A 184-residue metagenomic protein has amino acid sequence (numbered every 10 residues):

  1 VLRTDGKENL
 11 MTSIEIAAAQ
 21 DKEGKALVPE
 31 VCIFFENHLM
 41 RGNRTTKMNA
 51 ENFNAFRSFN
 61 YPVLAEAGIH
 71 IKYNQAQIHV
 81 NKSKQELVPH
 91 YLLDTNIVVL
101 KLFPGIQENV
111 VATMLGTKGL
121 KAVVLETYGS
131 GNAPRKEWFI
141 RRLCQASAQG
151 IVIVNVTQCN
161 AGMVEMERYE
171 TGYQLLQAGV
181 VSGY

Functional and structural regions predicted by a protein language model:
V1-G68: Internal gly/pro-rich beta-alpha loop/helix module that stabilizes soluble enzyme cofactors or their anionic handles
D5-N9, A26, F59, T95 (+4 more regions): Conserved active-site and cofactor/substrate-binding residues in soluble primary-metabolism enzymes
I16-E23, A67, T117-K118, E126 (+2 more regions): Change "in soluble alpha/beta enzymes" to "in soluble alpha/beta proteins
A26-E30, D94-I97, K118-K121, A148-I151: Short coil/turn connectors at secondary-structure junctions
P29-E36, K101, E126, V156-T157: Short beta-strand segments
R41-S130, R135-K136: Accessory alpha-helical/coil subdomains and C-terminal extensions that flank or cap enzyme catalytic cores
T127-Y184: C-terminal non-catalytic interaction/assembly regions of soluble proteins
